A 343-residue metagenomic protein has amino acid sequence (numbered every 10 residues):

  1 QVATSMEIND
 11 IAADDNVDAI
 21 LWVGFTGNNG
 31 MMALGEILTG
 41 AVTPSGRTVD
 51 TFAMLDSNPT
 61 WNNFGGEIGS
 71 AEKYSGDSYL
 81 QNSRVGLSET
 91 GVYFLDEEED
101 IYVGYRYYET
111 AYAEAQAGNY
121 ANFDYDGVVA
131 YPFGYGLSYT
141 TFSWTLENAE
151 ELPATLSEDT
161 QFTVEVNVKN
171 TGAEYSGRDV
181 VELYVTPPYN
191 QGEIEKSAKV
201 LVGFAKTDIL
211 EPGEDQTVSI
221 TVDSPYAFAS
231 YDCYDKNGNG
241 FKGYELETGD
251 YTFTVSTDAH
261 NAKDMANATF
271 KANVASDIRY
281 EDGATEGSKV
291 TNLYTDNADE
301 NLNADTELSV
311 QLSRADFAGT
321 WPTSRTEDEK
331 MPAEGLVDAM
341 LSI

Functional and structural regions predicted by a protein language model:
Q1: ADP-ribose/adenylate-binding Rossmann-like module
T4-R178, Y184, P212, G243-S256 (+2 more regions): Secreted, periplasmic, or luminal enzymes acting at the cell surface/secretory milieu
K169-T171, T186, T221-P225: Solvent-exposed residues in well-ordered beta-strands and their adjoining turns, especially edge/terminal strands
A173-K199: Short acidic, flexible loop segments centered on an aromatic residue
Q191-N239: Intrinsically disordered, low-complexity Pro/Gly/Ser/Thr-rich segments with frequent PxxP/GP/PP motifs and embedded
P225-Y231, D258-M265: Short acidic/polar inter-strand loop motif in beta-rich domains
